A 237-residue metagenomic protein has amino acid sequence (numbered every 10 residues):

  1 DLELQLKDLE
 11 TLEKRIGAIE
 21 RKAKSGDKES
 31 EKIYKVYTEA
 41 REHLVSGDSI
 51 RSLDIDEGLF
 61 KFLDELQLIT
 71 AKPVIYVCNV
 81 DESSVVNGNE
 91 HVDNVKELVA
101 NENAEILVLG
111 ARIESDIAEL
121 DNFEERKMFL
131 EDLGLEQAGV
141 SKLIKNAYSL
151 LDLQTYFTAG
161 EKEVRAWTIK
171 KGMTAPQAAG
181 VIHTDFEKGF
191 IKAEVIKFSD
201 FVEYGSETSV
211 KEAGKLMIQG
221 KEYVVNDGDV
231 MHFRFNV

Functional and structural regions predicted by a protein language model:
D1-E3: Short, charge/polar-rich alpha-helical segments
L6: Conserved catalytic-core segment of NTP-binding enzymes
L9-I16: Conserved phosphoryl-transfer catalytic core
A18-V224, M231, N236-V237: C-terminal-of-GTPase-core extension/linker across diverse P-loop GTPases
